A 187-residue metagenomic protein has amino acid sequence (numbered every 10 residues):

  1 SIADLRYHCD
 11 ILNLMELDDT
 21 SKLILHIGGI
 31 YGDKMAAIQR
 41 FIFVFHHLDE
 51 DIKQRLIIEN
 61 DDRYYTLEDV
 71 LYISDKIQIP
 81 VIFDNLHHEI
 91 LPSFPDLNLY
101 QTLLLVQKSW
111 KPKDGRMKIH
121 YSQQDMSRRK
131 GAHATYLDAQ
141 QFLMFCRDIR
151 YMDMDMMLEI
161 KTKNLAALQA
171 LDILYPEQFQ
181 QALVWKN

Functional and structural regions predicted by a protein language model:
S1-A3, I58-E68, E89-L103, L165: Active-site glycine- and acidic-residue-rich loops that bind and position anionic ligands or nucleotide-like cofactors
S1-K76, P80: Active-site acidic/histidine proton-transfer and metal-coordination neighborhood in alpha/beta enzyme cores
I27-Y31, N60-Y64, N85-E89, Q123-D125 (+1 more regions): Active-site-proximal loop/turn and secondary-structure-junction residues that shape catalytic pockets, frequently
L56, D84, M156: Conserved, mostly hydrophobic/aromatic
Y72-S74, V81-S93: Long, repeat-rich segments with strong aromatic
I79, L91-N187: Histidine-acidic metal/acid-base catalytic patches
